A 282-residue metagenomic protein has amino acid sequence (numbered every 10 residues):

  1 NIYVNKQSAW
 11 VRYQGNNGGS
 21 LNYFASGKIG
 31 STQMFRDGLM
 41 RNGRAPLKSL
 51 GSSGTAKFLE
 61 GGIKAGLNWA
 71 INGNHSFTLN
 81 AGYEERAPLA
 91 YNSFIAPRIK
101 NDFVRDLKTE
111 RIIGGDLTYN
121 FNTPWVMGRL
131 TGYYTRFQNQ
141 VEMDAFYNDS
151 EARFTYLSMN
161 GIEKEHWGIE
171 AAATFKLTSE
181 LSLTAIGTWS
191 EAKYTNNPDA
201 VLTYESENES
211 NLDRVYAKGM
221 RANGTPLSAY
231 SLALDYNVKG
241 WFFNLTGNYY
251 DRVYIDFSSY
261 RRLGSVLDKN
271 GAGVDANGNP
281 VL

Functional and structural regions predicted by a protein language model:
N1, R12, R44-G54, I99-D106 (+5 more regions): Extracellular loop and loop/strand-boundary signature of outer-membrane beta-barrel proteins
N1-N72, D199: Signature of Gram-negative outer-membrane beta-barrel scaffolds
I2-N5, S53-E60, D106-R111, N120 (+4 more regions): Short sequence motifs at beta-strands and strand-loop junctions characteristic of Gram-negative outer-membrane
N5-V11, G27-I29, G61-A65, F77 (+5 more regions): Hydrophobic, lipid-facing positions within transmembrane beta-strands of outer-membrane proteins
W10-N16, N22, G66-A70, T118-N122 (+5 more regions): Transmembrane beta-barrel domains of outer membrane proteins
G19-Y23, N74-F77, W125-G128, E180-L183 (+1 more regions): Repeated loop/turn-to-beta-strand initiation elements of outer-membrane beta-barrel proteins
S31, Y134-R136, L157-Y260: Gram-negative outer-membrane beta-barrel transporters
Q33-R44, G73-G115, M127, G132-N160 (+3 more regions): Surface-exposed extracellular loop regions of Gram-negative outer-membrane beta-barrel proteins, predominantly
